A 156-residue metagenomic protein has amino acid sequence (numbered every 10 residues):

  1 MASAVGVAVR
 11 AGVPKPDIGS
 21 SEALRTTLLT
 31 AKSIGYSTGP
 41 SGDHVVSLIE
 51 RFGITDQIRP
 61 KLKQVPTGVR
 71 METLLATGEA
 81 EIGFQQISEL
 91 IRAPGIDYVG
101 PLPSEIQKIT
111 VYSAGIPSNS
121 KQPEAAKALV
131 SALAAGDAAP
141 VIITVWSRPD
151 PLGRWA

Functional and structural regions predicted by a protein language model:
M1-A156: Exported/periplasmic ABC-transporter solute-binding proteins
